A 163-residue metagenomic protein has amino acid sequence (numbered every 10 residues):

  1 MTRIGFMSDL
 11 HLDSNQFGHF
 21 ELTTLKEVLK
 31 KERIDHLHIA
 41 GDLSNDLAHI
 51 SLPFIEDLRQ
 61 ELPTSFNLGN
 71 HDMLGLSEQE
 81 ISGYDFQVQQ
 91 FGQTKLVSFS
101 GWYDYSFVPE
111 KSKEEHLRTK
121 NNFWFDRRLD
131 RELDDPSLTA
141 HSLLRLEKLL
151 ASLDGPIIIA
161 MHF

Functional and structural regions predicted by a protein language model:
M1-E61, M73-G75: N-terminal active-site segment of His-dependent metallophosphoesterases
M1-G5, V88-S98, Y103: Beta-strand-turn-beta hairpins that frame and shape the catalytic cleft of phosphate-ester-processing enzymes
F6-S8, L37-D42, T64-N70, G83-F86 (+1 more regions): Active-site neighborhood of phospho(di)ester-bond hydrolases with catalytic His/Asp-centered motifs
L10-L12, G18, L22-T23, S44 (+4 more regions): Catalytic phosphate/metal-binding cores of nucleic-acid and nucleotide-processing enzymes, i.e., regions that mediate
K26-K30, E78-Q93, L144-G155: Short amphipathic alpha-helices and their capping/turn segments at secondary-structure boundaries
L47, L74-L76, L96, D104-F107: Short catalytic/ligand-binding loop motif for oxyanion handling, primarily in non-cytosolic enzymes, centered on
E56-L58, P63-F66, F91-V97: Conserved beta-sheet core of the metallophosphoesterase superfamily
V97-D154, F163: Active-site-proximal loop/helix segment associated with metal-binding centers of metalloenzymes
